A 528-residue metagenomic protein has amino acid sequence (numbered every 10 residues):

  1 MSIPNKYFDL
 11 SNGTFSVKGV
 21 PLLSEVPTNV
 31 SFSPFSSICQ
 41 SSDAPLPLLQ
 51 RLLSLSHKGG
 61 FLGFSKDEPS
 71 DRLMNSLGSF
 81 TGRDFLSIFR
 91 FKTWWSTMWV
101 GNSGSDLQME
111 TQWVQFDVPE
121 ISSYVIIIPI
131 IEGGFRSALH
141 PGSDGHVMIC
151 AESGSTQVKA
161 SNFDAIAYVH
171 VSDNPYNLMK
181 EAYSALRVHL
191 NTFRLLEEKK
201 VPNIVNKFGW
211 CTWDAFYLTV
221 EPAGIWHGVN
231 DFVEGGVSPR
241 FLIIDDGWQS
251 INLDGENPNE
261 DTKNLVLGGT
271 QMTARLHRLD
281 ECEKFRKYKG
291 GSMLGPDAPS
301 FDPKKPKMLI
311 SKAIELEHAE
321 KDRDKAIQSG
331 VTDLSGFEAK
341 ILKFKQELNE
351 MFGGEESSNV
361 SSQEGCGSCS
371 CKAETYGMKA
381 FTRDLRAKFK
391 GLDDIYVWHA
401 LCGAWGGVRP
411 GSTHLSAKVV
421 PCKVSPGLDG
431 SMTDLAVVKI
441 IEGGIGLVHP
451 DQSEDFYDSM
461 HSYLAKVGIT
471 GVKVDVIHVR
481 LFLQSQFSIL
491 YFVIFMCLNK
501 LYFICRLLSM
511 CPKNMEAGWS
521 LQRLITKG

Functional and structural regions predicted by a protein language model:
M1-R187: N-terminal accessory beta-strand-rich subdomains and adjacent acidic, glycine-rich linkers that precede catalytic cores
S2-Y7, N12, N191-F193, R275 (+2 more regions): Peripheral membrane interaction modules
G101, E152-G154, F193-E198, F216 (+4 more regions): Eukaryotic intrinsically disordered and solvent-exposed regulatory patches
P175-M179, R187, L218-I225, S370-G377 (+2 more regions): Phosphate/oxyanion-binding active-site loops and adjacent basic polyanion-contact surfaces
A185, K200-V205, I469-G471: Helix-boundary capping/turn motifs
A185, N206, Y217, V229 (+4 more regions): Terminal accessory/anchoring regions of large secretory-pathway or extracellular enzymes
L190-A223, G228-D231, G235, F241 (+1 more regions): An acidic-aromatic substrate-binding cleft motif
S238-E317, K321-D324, Q328-G528: Aromatic- and carboxylate-enriched substrate-binding clefts and catalytic-loop regions of carbohydrate-active enzymes
